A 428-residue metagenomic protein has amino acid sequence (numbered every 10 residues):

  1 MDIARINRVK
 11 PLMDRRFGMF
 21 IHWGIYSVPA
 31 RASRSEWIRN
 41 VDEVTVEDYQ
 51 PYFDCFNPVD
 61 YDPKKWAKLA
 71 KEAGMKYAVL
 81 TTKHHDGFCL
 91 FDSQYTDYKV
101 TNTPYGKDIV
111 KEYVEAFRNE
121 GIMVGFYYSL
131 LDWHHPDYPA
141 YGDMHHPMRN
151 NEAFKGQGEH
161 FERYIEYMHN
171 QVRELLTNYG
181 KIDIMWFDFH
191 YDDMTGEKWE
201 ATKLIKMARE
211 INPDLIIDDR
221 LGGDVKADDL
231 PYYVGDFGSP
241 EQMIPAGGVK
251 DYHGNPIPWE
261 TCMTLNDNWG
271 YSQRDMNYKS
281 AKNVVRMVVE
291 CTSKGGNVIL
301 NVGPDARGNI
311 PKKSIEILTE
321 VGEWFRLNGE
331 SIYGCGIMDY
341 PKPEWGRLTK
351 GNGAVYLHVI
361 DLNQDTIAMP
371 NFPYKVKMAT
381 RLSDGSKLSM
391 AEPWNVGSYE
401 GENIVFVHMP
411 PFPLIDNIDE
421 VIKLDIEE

Functional and structural regions predicted by a protein language model:
M1-E428: Mature catalytic domains of secreted/periplasmic carbohydrate-active enzymes
